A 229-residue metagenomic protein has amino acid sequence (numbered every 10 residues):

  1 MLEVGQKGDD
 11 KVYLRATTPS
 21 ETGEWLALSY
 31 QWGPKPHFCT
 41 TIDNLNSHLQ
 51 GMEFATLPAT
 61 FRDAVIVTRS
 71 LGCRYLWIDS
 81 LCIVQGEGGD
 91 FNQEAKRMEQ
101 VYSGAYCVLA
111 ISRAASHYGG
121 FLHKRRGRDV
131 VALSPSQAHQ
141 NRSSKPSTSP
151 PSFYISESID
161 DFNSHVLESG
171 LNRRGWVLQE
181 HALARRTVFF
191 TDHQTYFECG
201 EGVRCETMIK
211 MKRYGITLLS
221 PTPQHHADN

Functional and structural regions predicted by a protein language model:
M1-W176, E180-A184, V188-Q194, E198-N229: Fold-level signal for large, globular catalytic cores of enzyme and receptor domains
